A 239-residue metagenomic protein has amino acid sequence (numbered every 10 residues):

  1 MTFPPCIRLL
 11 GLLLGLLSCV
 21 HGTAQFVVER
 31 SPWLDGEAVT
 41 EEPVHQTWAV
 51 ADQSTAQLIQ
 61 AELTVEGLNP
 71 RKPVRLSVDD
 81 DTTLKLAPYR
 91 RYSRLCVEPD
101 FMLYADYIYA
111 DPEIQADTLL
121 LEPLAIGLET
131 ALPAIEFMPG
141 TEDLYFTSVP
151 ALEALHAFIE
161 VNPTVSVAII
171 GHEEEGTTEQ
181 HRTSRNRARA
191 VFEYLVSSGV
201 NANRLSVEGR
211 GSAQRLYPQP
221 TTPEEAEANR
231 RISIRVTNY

Functional and structural regions predicted by a protein language model:
M1-L10: Bacterial N-terminal signal peptides that target proteins for export
L10-S18: Bacterial N-terminal signal peptides
A24-H45, A51-Q53: Beta-strand-rich domain onsets/edges
G36-V39, V50, I59-E62, N69-R71 (+2 more regions): Periplasmic peptidoglycan-binding/tethering modules of Gram-negative envelope proteins
Q46, I135, V165-V167, L205 (+1 more regions): Conserved beta-strand core positions
E66-R71, D100, H172-E174, S212: Change "in extracellular beta-sheet-rich domains … of secreted and cell-surface proteins" to "in beta-sheet-rich domains
V74-V78: Short beta-strand segments within Ig-like beta-sandwich modules, predominantly Fibronectin type-III
I170-Y239: Periplasmic OmpA-like peptidoglycan-binding domain that tethers envelope proteins to the cell wall
